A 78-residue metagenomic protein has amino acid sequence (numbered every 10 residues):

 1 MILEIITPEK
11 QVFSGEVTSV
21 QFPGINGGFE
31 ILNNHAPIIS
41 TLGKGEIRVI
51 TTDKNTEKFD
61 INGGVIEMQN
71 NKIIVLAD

Functional and structural regions predicted by a protein language model:
I2-D78: Compact, glycine-rich, soluble single-domain proteins
